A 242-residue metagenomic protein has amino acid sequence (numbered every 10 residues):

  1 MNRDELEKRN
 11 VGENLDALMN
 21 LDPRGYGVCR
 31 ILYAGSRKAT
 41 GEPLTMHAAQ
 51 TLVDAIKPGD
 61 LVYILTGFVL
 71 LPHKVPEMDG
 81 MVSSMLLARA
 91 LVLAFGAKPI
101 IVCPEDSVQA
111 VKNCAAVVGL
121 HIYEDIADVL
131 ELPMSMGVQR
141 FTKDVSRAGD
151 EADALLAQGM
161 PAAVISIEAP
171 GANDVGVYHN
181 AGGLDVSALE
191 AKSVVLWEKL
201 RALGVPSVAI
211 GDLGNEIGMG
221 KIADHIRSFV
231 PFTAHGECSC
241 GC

Functional and structural regions predicted by a protein language model:
M1-L61: Positively charged, low-complexity intrinsically disordered leader regions
R37-A39, L61, T66-S83: Short, glycine-rich nucleotide/cofactor-binding loops
G41-P58, R147-A162, W197-R201: Short amphipathic alpha-helices and their capping/turn segments at secondary-structure boundaries
P76-M81, A163-V164, A169-C242: Conserved mixed alpha/beta catalytic, RNA-binding, or beta-rich assembly cores of soluble enzyme, regulatory
E77-G96: Histidine-anchored nucleotide/phosphate-binding helix
K98-D106: Short internal beta-strands
S107-N113, I217-G218: Short, charged/polar "capping" segments at the starts of alpha-helices and the immediately preceding loops
N113-W197: An acidic, phosphate/nucleotide-engaging active-site surface
